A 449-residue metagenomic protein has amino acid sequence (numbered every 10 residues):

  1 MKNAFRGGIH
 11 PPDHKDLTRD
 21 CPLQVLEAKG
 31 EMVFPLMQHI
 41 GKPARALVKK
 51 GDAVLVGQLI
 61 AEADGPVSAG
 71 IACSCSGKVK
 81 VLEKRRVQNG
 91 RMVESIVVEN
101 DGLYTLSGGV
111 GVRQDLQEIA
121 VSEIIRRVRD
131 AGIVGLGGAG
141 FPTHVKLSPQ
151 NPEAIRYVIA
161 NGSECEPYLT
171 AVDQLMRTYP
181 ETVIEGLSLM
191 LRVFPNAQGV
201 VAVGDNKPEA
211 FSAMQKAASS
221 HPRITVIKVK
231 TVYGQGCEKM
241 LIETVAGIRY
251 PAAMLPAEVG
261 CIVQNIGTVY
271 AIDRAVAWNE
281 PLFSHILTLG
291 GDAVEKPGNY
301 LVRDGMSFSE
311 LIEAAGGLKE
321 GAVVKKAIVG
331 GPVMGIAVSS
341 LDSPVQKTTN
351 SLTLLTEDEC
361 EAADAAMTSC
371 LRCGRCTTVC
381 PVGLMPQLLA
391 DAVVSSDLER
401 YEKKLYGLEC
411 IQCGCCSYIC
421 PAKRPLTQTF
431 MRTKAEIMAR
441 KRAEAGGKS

Functional and structural regions predicted by a protein language model:
M1-L47: N-terminal, Lys/Arg-enriched amphipathic/low-complexity engagement segments that precede the first folded domain
K49-E62, V81: Short, well-structured beta-strand-loop connectors
G77-V79: Conserved hydrophobic positions within beta-strands
V81, R86-F141, P152, P208: Acidic low-complexity segments
L106-S107, G135, V158-V172, A293: Gly-rich Lys/Arg/Thr-decorated short loops/hinges at beta-loop-alpha junctions or inter-strand turns that position
R177-V193: Histidine-anchored nucleotide/phosphate-binding helix
N196-F308, A314-G321, G331: Hydrophobic alpha-helical positions that pack around
S351-M367, T377, P381-S449: Ferredoxin-type iron-sulfur electron-transfer modules in oxidoreductases and energy-metabolism complexes
